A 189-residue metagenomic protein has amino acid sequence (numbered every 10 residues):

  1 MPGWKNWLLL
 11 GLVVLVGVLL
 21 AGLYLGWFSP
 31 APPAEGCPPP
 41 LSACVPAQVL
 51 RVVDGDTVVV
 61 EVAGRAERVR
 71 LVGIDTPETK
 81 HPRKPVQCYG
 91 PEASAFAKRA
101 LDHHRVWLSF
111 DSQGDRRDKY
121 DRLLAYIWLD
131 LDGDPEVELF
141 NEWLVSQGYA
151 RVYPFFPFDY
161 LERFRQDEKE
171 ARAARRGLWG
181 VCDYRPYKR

Functional and structural regions predicted by a protein language model:
M1-R189: Small beta-barrel nucleic-acid-binding modules, primarily SNase/OB-fold domains and secondarily Tudor-like barrels
